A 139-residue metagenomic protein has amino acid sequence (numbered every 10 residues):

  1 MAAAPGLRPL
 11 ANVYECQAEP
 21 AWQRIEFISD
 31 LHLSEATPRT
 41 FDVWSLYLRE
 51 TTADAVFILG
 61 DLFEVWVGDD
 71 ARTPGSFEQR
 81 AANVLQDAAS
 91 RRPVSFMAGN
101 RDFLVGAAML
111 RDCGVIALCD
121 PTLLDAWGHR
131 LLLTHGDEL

Functional and structural regions predicted by a protein language model:
M1-R24: Acidic, histidine-bearing metal-coordination/catalytic regions of metal-dependent phosphoesterases
P20-I28, L33-A126: Core catalytic region of metal-dependent phosphoesterases/phosphodiesterases, especially metallo-beta-lactamase-like
T134-L139: Active-site-proximal loop/helix segment associated with metal-binding centers of metalloenzymes
